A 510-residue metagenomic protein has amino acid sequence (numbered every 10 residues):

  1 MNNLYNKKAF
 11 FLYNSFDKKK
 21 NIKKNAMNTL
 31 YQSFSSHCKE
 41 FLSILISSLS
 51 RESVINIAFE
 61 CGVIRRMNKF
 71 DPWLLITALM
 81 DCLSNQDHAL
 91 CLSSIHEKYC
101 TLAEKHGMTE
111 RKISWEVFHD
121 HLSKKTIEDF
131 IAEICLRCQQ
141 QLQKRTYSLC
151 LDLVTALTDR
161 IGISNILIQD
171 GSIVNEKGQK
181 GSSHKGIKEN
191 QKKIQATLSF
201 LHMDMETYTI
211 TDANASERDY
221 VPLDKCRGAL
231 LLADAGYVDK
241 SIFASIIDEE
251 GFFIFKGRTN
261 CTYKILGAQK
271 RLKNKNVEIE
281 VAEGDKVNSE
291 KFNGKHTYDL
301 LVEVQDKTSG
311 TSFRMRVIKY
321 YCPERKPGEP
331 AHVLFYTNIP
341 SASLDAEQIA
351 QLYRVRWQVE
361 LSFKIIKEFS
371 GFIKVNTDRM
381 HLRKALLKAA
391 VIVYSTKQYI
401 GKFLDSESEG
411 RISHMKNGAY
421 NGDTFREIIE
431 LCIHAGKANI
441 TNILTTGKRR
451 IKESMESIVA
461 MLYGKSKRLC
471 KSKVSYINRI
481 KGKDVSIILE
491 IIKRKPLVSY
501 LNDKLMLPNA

Functional and structural regions predicted by a protein language model:
N2-L92, K125, E133, Q141 (+4 more regions): Single, function-defining residue in the core of a domain
I76-M80, S93, E97, E116 (+1 more regions): N-terminal, well-ordered alpha-helical segments
L90-G107: DNA-recognition alpha helix
T109-S182: Active-site- or DNA-interface-adjacent structural scaffold in DNA-acting proteins
